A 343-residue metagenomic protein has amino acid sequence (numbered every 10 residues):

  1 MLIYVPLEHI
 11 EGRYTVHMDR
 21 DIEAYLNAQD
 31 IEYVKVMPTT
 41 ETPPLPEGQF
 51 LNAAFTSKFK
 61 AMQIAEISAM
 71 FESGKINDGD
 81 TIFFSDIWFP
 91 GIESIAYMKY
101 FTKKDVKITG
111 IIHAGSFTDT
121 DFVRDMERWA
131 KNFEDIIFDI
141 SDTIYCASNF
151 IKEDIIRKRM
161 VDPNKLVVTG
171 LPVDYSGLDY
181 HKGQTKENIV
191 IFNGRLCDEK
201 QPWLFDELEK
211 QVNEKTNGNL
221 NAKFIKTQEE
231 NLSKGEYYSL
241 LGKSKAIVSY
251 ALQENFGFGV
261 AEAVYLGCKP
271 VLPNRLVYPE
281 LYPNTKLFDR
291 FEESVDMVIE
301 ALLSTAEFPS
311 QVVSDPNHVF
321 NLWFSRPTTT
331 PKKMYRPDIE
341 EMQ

Functional and structural regions predicted by a protein language model:
M1-G91: N-terminal pre-catalytic "stem/leader" segment of glycosyltransferase-like enzymes
T81-W88, K99-D121: Active-site proximal beta-strand in glycosyltransferases
R124-I144: Membrane-proximal helix-turn-helix segments that form the acceptor-binding/catalytic region of lipid-linked
D139-D179: Donor nucleotide-sugar binding/catalytic pocket of nucleotide-sugar-dependent glycosyltransferases
D174-K210: Conserved donor-binding/catalytic core segment of Leloir-type glycosyltransferases
A251-L252: Aromatic "clamp/platform" in nucleotide-sugar-dependent glycosyltransferases that forms part of the donor/acceptor
K269-L272: Short hydrophobic beta-strand element within catalytic cores of glycosyltransferases and related nucleotide-activated
E292-Q343: A charged, aromatic-enriched C-terminal amphipathic alpha-helix characteristic of glycosyltransferases across folds
